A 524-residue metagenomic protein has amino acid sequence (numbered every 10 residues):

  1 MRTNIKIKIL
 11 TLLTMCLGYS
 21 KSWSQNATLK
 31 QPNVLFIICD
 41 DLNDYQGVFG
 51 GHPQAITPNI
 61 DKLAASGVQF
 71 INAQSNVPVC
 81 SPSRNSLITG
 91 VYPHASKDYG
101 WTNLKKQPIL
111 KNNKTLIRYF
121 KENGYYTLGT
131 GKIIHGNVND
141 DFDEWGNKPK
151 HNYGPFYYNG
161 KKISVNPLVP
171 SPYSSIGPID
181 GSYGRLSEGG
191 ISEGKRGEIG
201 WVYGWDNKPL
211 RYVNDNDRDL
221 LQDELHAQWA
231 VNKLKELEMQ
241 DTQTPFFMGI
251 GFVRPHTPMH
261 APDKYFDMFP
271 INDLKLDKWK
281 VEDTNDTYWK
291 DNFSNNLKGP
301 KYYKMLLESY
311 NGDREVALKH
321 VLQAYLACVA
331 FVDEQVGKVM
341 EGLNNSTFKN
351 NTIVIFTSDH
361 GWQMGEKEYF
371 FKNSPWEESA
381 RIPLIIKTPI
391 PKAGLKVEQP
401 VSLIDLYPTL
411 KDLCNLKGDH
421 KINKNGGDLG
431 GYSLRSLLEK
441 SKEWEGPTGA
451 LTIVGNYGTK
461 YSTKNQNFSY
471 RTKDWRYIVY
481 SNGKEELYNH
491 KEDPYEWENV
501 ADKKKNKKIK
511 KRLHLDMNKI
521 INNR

Functional and structural regions predicted by a protein language model:
T3-K6, L10, W23-I478, K484-E485 (+2 more regions): Formylglycine-dependent sulfatase
K8-G18: Bacterial N-terminal signal peptides
